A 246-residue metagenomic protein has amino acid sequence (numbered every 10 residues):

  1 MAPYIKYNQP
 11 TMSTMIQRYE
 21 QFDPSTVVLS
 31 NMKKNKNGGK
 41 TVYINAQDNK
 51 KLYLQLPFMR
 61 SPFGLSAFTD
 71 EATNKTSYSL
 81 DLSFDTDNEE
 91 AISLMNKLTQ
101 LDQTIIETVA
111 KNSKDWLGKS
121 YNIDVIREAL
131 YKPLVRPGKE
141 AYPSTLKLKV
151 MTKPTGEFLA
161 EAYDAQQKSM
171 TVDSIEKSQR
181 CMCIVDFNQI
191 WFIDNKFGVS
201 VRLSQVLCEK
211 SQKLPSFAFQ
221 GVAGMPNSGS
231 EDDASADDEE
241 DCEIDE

Functional and structural regions predicted by a protein language model:
M1-K153: OB-fold ssDNA-binding interfaces and closely related basic DNA-contact patches used across DNA replication/repair
V27, S79-L80, L117-V135, A162-K168 (+3 more regions): Aromatic-residue detector
F68, K111, D115, K119 (+3 more regions): Generic marker of "main functional regions" within proteins
R136-S211: Extended serine/threonine-enriched, polar tracts that run as long, contiguous segments within proteins
S211-E246: Long, low-complexity intrinsically disordered regions
